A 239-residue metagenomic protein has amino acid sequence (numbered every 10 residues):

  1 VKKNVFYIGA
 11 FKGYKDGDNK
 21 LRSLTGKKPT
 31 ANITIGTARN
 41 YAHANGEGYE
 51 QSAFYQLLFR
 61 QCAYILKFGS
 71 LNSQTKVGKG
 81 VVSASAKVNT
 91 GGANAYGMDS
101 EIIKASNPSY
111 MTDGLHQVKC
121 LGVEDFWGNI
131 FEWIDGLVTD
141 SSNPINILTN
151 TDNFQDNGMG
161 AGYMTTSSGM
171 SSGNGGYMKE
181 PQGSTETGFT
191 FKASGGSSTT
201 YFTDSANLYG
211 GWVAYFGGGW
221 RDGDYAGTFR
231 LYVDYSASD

Functional and structural regions predicted by a protein language model:
V1-F126: Short aromatic-cysteine micro-motif
G13-I33, I145-S167: A solvent-exposed, charged loop/short amphipathic helix patch at secondary-structure junctions
Y55-L58, V82-M98, I102-I103, Y110 (+4 more regions): C-terminal, surface-exposed recognition/capping segments
V138-N146: Short, Lys/Arg- and Gly-enriched loop/turn segments at beta-strand edges
